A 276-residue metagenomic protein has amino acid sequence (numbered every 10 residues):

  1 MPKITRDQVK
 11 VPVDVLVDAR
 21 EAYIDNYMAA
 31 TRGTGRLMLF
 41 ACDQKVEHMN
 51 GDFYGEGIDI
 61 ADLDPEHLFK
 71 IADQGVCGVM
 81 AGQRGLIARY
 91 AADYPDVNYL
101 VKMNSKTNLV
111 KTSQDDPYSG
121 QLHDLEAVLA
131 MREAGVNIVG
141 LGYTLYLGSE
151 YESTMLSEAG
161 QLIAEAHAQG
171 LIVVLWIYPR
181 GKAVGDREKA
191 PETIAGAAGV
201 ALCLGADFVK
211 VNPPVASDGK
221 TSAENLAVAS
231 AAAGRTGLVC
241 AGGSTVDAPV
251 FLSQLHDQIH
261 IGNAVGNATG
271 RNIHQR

Functional and structural regions predicted by a protein language model:
M1-H48, A92-P95: N-terminal amphipathic alpha-helix/helix-capping segment at the start of soluble metabolic enzymes
L39-A41, A81, K210, A268: Structured core elements
C42, R84, P213, G242-G243 (+1 more regions): Short secondary-structure boundary segments
V46-H48, D52-G75, V79, L86-L109 (+2 more regions): Alpha/beta enzyme core
G148, H274-Q275: Short strand->helix junction
A216, S244-A248, I273-H274: Short Gly/Pro-enriched loop/turn and capping motifs at secondary-structure junctions
G266-H274: Short acidic/histidine-rich active-site segments
